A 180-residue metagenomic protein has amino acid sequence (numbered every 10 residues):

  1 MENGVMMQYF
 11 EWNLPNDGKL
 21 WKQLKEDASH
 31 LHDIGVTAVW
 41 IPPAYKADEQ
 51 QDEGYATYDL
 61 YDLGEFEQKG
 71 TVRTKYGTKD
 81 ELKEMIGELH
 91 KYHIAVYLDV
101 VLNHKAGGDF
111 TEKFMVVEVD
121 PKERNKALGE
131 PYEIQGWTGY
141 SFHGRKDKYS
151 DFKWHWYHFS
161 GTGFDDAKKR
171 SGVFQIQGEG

Functional and structural regions predicted by a protein language model:
N3-E26, D33-T37, P43-E81, M85-G180: Substrate-binding/active-site clefts of carbohydrate-active enzymes
